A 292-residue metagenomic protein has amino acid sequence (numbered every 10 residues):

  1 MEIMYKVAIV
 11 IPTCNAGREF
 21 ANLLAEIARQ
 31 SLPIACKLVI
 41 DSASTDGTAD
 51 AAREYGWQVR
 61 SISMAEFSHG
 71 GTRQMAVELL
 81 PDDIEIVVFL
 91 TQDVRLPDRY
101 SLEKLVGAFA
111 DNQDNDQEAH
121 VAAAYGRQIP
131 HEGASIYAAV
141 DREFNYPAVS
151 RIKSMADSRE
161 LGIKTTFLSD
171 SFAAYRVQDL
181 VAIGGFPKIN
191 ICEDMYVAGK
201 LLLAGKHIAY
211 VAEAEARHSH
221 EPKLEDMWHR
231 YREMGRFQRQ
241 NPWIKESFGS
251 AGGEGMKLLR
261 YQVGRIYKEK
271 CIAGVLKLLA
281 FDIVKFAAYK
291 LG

Functional and structural regions predicted by a protein language model:
N15-R29: Short, well-formed alpha-helical segments that are part of the catalytic scaffolds of diverse glycosyltransferases
D41-A49, V94-R95: A conserved acidic beta->alpha catalytic loop
S63-L80: Glycine-rich, basic loop-to-helix element that forms the pyrophosphate-binding segment of sugar-nucleotide handling
I84-R95: Short beta-strand-to-loop acidic/aromatic patch adjacent to the donor-nucleotide binding site
R99-A138: Conserved donor NDP-sugar-binding/catalytic core segment of glycosyltransferases
S154-Y175, N190: A recurrent flexible, glycine/aromatic-enriched loop bordering the glycosyltransferase active site that acts as
I191-V197: Acidic donor-binding loop at a coil-to-helix junction in glycosyltransferase catalytic cores that engages
R230-R236, Q240, S247-G292: Non-catalytic, C-terminal membrane-associated alpha-helical segments of glycosyltransferases
